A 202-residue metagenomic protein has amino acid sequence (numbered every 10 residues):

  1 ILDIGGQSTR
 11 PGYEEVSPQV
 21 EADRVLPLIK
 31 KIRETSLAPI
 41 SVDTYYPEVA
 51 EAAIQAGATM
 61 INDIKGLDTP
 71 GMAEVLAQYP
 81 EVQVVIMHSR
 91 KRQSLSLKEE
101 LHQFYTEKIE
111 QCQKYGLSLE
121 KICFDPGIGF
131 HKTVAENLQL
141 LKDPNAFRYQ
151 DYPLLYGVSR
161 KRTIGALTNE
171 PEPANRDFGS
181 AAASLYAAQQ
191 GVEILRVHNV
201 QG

Functional and structural regions predicted by a protein language model:
I1-G5, Q190-G191: Catalytic domains of carbohydrate-active enzymes, especially glycoside hydrolases
T9-P39, P47, I54-Q55, T59-Q111 (+2 more regions): Active-site-adjacent loop and "lid" segments of alpha/beta metabolic enzymes
S118-K121: Short acidic capping loops at alpha-helix termini that bridge into adjacent secondary structure
